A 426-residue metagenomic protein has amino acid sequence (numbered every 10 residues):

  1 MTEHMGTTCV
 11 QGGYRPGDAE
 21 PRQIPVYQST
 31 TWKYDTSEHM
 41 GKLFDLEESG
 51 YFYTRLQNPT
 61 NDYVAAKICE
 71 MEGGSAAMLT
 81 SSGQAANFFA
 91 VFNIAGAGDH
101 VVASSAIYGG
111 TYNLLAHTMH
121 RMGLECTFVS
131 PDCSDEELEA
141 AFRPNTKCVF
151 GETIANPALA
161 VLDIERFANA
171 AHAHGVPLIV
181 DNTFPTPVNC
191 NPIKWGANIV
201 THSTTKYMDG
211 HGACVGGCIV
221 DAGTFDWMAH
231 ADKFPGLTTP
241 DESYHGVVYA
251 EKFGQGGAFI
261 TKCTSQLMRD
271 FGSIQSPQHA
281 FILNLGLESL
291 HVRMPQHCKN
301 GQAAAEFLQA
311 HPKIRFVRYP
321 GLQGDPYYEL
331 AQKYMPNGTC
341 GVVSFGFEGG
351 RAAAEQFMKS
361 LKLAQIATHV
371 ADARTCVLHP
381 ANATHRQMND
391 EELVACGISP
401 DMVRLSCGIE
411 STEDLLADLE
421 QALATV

Functional and structural regions predicted by a protein language model:
M1-N58, A66: N-terminal "arm"/small-domain region of PLP-dependent enzymes with the aminotransferase-like
G6-R15, A77-A310: Conserved PLP-enzyme active-site core in the AAT-like
T31, A222-F225, F347-G350: Short loop segments at secondary-structure junctions
T36-F88, G110-T118: Conserved N-terminal alpha-helix of the aminotransferase class I/II PLP-enzyme fold
G73, N145, K313-F316, L363 (+1 more regions): Glycine-centered tight turns that cap/initiate beta-strands
A116-H117, E125-C126, A140, P144-K147 (+4 more regions): PLP-dependent enzyme catalytic core of the Aspartate aminotransferase-like
V220, S344-G346, S406-G408: Short hydrophobic/aromatic beta-strand micro-patches that form the beta-sheet surface supporting nucleotide- or nucleic
F271-I274, Q278-A280, L285, S289 (+4 more regions): Conserved small-domain helix->loop->beta segment predominantly found in fold-type I
